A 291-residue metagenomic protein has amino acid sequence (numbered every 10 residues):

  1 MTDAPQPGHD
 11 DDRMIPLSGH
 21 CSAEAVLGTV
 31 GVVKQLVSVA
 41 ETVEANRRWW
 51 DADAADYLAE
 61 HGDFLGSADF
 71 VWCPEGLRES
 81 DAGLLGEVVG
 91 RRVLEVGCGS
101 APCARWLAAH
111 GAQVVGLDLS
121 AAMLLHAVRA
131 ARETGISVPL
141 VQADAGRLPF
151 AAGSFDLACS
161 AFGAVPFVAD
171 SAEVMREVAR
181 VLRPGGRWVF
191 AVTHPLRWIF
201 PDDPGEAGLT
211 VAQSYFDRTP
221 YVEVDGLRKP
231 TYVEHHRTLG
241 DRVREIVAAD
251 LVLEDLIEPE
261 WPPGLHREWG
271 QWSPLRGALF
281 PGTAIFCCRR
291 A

Functional and structural regions predicted by a protein language model:
M14-V89, P102-C103: Conserved class I S-adenosyl-L-methionine
R91-R147: Class I SAM-dependent methyltransferase SAM/SAH-binding core
G146-L157: A short acidic, Gly/Pro-enriched loop at the edge of an enzyme's catalytic core that lines a small-molecule cofactor
D156-S171: A short SAM/SAH-binding and catalytic strip from SAM-dependent methyltransferases
A172-R187: A short glycine-rich, Lys/Arg-flanked "PGG" loop and its adjoining helix->strand segment in the class I
R187-V222: Conserved class I S-adenosyl-L-methionine
V192-F200, G226-D241: Acceptor-substrate binding/catalytic loop of class I
V222, V233-L256: Short alpha-helix
